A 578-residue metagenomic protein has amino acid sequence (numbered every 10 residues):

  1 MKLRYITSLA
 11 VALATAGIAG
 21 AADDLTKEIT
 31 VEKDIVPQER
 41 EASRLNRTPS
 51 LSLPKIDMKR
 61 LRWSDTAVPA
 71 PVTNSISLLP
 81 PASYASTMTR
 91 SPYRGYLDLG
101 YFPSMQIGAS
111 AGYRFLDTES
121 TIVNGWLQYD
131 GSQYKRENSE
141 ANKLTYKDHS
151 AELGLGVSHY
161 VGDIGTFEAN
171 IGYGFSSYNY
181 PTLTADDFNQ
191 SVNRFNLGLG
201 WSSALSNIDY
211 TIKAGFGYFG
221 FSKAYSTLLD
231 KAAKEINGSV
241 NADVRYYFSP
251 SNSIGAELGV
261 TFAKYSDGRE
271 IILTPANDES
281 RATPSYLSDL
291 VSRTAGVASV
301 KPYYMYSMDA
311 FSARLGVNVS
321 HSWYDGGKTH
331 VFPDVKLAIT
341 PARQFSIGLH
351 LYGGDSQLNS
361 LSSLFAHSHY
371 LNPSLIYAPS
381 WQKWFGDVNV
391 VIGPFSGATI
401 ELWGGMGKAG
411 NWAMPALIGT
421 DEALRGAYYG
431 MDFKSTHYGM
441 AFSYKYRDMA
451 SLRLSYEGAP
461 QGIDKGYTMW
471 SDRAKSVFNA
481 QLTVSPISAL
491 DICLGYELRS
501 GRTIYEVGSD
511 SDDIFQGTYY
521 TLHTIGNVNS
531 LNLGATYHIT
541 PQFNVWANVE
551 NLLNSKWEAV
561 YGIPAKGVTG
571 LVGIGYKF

Functional and structural regions predicted by a protein language model:
L61, T66, Y537, P541-W546 (+1 more regions): Outer-membrane beta-barrel "beta-signal"
S77-P80, M88-L97, Y101-E140, T145-L153 (+1 more regions): Outer-membrane beta-barrel translocator/receptor signature
S91-Y93, M105-I107, K147-L153, N189-F195 (+9 more regions): Residues that define the transmembrane beta-barrel architecture of outer-membrane proteins
Y101-P103, Y129-Q133, Y173-N179, S203-N207 (+12 more regions): Transmembrane beta-strands of outer-membrane beta-barrel pores
A111-F115, L153-H159, L197-S203, V240-Y246 (+11 more regions): Residues on the lipid-exposed face of transmembrane beta-strands in outer-membrane beta-barrel proteins
S120-V123, D163-E168, L205-I212, F248-A256 (+8 more regions): Repeated loop/turn-to-beta-strand initiation elements of outer-membrane beta-barrel proteins
S132-K135, S139-E140, L144-E152, F167-D209 (+1 more regions): Flexible loop and strand-edge segments within Gram-negative outer membrane beta-barrel domains
L361-P379, A409-F433, A459-Q481, R499-H538 (+1 more regions): Outer-membrane beta-barrel domain signature, especially the mid-to-C-terminal portions of large Gram-negative OMP
